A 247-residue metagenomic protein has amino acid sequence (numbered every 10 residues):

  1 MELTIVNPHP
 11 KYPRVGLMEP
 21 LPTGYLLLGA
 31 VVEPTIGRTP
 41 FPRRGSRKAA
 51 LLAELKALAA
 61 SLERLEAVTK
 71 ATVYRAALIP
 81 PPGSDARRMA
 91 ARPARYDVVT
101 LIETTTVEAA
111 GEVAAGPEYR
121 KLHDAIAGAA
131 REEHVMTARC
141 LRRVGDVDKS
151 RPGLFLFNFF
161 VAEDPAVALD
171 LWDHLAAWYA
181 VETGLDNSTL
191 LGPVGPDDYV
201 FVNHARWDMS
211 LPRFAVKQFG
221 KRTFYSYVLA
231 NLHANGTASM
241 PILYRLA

Functional and structural regions predicted by a protein language model:
M1-D97, T105-E112, G128-A247: Short S/T/G/P-rich N-terminal loop/turn motif that feeds into the first structured element of a domain
A115: Ligand-binding face of N-terminal immunoglobulin V-set domains in extracellular IgSF glycoproteins
E118: Conserved CoA-thioester-binding segment of acyl-CoA-metabolizing enzymes
K121-D124: Short arginine-rich
